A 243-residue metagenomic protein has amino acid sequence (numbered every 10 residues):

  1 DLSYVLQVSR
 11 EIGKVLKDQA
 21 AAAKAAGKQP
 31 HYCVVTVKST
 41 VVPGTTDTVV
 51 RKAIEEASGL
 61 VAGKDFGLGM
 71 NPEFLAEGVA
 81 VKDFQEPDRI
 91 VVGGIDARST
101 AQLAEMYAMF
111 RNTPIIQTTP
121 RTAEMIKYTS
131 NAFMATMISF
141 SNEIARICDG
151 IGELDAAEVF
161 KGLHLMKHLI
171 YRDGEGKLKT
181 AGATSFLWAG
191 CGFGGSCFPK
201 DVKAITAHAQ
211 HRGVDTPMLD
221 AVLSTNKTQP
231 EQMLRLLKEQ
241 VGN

Functional and structural regions predicted by a protein language model:
D1-N243: Structural/interface elements that position substrates and couple domains in central-metabolism enzymes
